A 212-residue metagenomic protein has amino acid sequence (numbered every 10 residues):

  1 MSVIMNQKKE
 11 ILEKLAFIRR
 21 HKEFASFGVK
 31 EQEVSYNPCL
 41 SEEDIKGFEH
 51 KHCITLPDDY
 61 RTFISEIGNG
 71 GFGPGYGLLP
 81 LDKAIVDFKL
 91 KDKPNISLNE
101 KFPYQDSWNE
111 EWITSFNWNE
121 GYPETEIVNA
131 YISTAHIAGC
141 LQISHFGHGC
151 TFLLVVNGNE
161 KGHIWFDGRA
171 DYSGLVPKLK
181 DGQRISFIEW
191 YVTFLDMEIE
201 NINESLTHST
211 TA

Functional and structural regions predicted by a protein language model:
S2-A135, G139-Q142, L206-T210: A surface-exposed partner-binding patch
I67, L81, S144-F146, V156-N157 (+1 more regions): Structured loops at beta-to-helix junctions and adjacent beta-edge loops in soluble globular domains
G75, L90, N157-N159, K178 (+2 more regions): Basic, Gly/Ser/Thr-rich N-terminal segments that form RNA-phosphate-binding interfaces in CRISPR RAMP
I113, N117, P123, A170-D171 (+1 more regions): Intrinsically disordered, low-complexity regulatory segments enriched in acidic/serine/proline/glutamine/glycine
S133-N157: Extended serine/threonine-enriched, polar tracts that run as long, contiguous segments within proteins
T151-I185: Segments surrounding the PLD/"HKD" phosphodiesterase catalytic module and close analogs
S173-A212: Long, compositionally biased interface segments
